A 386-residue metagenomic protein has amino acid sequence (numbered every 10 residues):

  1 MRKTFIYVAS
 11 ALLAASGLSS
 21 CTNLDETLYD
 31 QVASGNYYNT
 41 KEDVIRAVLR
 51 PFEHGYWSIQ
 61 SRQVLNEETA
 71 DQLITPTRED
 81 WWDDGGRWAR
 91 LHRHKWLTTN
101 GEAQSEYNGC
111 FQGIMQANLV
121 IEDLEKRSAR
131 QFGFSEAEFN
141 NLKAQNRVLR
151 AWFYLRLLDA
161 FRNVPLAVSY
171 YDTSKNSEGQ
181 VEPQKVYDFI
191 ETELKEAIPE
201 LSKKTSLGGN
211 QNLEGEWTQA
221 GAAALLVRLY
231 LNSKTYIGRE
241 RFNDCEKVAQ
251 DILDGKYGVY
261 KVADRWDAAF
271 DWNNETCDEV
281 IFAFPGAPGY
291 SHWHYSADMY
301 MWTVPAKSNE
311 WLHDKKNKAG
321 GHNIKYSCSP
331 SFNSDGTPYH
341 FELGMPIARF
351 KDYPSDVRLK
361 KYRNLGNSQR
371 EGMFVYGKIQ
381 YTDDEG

Functional and structural regions predicted by a protein language model:
M1-S19: Sec-dependent bacterial lipoprotein signal peptides
V8, C21-D80, H92, Q184: Acidic, glycine-rich segments characteristic of secretory precursors and extracytoplasmic regions
L24-T27, L158-S169, R239-F242: Short, well-structured active-site flanking segments
G35, S61-W81, A167-Y170, S202-G221 (+1 more regions): Short, surface-exposed recognition loops and adjoining beta-strand edges that mediate ligand/DNA contacts, enriched
E42, V48, G85-G109, G258-G386: Elongated scaffold/linker segments in the mid-to-C-terminal portions of large proteins
I45-L49, E53-S58, W81-F161, S177-D188 (+2 more regions): Conserved, well-structured interaction surfaces
N141, V148, N163, W217-Q219 (+2 more regions): Extracellular structured ligand-interaction cores
A223-L226: TPR/Sel1-like alpha-solenoid repeat signature
